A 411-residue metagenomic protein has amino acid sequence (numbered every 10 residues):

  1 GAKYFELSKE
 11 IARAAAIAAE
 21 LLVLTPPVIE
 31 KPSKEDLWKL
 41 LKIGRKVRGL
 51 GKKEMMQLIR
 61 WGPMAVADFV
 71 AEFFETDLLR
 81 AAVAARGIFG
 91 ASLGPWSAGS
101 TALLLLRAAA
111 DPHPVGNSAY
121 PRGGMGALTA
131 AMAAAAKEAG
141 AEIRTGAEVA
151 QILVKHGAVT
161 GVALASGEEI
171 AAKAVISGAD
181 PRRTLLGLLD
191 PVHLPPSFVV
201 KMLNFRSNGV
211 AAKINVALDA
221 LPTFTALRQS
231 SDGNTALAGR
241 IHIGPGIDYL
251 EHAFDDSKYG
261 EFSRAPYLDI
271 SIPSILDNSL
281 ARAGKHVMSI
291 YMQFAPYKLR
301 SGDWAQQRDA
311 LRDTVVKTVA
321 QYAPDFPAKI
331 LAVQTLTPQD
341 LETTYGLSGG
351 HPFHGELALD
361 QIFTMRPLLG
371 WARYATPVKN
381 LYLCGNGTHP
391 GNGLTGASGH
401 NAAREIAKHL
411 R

Functional and structural regions predicted by a protein language model:
Y4-A19, A136-K137, I143, A150-T160: Feature captures the FAD/FMN-dependent oxidoreductase FAD-binding
Y4-W38, P266-T364: Helix-rich C-terminal "cap"/substrate-channel and partner-interaction subdomain that packs against the flavin-binding
A12-A139, L347-I362: Active-site/ligand-binding neighborhood in enzyme catalytic cores
T76, R80-W96, G244, G260-P273 (+1 more regions): A glycine-rich dinucleotide-binding beta-alpha-beta segment and adjacent secondary-structure elements that constitute
Y120-R122, A141, E148-A281: Mid-domain catalytic core of redox enzymes that form a hydrophobic substrate pocket/lid adjacent to a catalytic redox
E148-V154, L336-D340, K408-R411: Active-site-proximal substrate-binding core of FAD-dependent oxidoreductases
I176, V216, I290, V315 (+4 more regions): Hydrophobic, well-ordered secondary-structure elements that form the walls of internal hydrophobic environments
N386-A407: A conserved FAD-binding loop/helix module that cradles the flavin
